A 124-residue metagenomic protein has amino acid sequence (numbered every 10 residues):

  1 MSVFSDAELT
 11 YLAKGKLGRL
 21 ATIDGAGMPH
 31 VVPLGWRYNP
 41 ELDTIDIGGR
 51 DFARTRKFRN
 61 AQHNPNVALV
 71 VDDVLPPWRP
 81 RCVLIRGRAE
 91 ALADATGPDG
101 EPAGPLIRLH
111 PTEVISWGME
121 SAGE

Functional and structural regions predicted by a protein language model:
M1-R19: Short, basic/aromatic recognition patches
K16-R50: Short beta-strand segments
W36, G87-A89, L109-P111: A structural signal for short, well-ordered beta-strand segments
L42-T44, N66, R88, E113: Structural motif
I45-I47, L69, S116: Short hydrophobic/aromatic-rich beta-strand segments that constitute the beta-sheet cores of beta-sandwich/beta-barrel
D51-P105: Short, structured beta-strand-loop surface elements
P98-E124: Short, active-site-adjacent segments that bind or coordinate small-molecule cofactors and metal centers
